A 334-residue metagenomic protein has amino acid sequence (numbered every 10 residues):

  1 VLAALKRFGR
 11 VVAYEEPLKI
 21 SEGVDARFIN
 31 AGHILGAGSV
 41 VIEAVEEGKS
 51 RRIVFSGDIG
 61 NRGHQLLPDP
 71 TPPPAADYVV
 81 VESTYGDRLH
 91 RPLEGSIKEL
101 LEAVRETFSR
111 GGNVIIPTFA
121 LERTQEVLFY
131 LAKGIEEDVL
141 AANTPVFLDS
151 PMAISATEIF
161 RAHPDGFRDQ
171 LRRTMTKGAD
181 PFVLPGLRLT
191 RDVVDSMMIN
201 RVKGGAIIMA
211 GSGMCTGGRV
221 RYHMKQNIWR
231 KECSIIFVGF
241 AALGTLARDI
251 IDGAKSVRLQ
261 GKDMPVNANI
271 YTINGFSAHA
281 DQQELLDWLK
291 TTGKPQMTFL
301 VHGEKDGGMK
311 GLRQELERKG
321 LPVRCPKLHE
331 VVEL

Functional and structural regions predicted by a protein language model:
V1-E126, A132-L140, P145: His/Asp/Glu-rich metal-coordinating catalytic cores of metallo-dependent phosphodiesterases/hydrolases acting on
I34, G57-I59, S83-T84, F119-L121 (+5 more regions): Active-site metal-binding loops of divalent metal-dependent hydrolases
I42-V45, P70-P73, S96, Y130-E136 (+4 more regions): Short, solvent-exposed amphipathic alpha-helical segments in soluble enzyme and RNA/protein-processing domains
A103-V238, A242-L243, K310, E317: Hard-cation-handling environments
V220, T298, V323: Hydrophobic, well-ordered secondary-structure elements that form the walls of internal hydrophobic environments
W229-P265: Redox- and metal-dependent alpha/beta enzyme cores, enriched for Fe-S-associated oxidoreductases and cofactor-handling
R258-L289: Generic long, charged, amphipathic alpha-helical segments
L285-R318: C-terminal structured "cap/appendage" subdomains that terminate the fold
